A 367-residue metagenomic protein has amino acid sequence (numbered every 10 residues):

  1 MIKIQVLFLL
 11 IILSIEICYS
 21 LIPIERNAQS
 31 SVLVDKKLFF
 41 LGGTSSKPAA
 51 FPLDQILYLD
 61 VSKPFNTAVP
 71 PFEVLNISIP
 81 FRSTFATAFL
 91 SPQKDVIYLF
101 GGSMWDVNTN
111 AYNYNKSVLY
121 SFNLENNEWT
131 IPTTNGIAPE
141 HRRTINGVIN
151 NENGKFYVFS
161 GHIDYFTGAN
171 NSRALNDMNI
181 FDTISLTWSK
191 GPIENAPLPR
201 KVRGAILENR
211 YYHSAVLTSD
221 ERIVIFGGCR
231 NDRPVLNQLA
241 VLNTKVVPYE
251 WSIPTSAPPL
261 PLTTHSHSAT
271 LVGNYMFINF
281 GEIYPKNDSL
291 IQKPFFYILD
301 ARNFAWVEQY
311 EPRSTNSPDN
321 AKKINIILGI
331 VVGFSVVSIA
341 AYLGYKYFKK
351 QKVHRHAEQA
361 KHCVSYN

Functional and structural regions predicted by a protein language model:
I2-N367: Kelch-like beta-propeller repeat domains
